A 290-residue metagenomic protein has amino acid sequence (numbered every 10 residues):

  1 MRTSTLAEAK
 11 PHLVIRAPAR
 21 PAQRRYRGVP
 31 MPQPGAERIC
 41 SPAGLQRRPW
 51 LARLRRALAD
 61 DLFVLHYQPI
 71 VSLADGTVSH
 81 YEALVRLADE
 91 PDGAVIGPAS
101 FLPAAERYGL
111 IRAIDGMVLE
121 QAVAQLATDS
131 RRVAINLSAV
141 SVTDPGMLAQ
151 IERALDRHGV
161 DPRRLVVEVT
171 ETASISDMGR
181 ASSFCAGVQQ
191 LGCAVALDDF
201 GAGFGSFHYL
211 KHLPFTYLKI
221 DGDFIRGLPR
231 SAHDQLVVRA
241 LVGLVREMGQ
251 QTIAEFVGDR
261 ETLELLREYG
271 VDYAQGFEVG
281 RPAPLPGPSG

Functional and structural regions predicted by a protein language model:
M1-Q46, A57, L73, L87-E90 (+4 more regions): EAL-family c-di-GMP phosphodiesterase catalytic domain
A22-G159, A173: Bacterial c-di-GMP phosphodiesterase EAL domain
T77, S182, A186-Q189, A196: Signal-transmission coiled-coil "S-helix" linker that connects upstream sensory/regulatory modules
A83-L84, G97-A99, Q121-A122, C185 (+3 more regions): Short, charged/polar low-complexity linear motifs in solvent-exposed/disordered segments
A99, G116-A127, P145-R157, G179-S182 (+6 more regions): Amphipathic, non-transmembrane alpha-helical secondary structure
D156-P162, V188-G192: Short helix-capping segments at alpha-helix termini
